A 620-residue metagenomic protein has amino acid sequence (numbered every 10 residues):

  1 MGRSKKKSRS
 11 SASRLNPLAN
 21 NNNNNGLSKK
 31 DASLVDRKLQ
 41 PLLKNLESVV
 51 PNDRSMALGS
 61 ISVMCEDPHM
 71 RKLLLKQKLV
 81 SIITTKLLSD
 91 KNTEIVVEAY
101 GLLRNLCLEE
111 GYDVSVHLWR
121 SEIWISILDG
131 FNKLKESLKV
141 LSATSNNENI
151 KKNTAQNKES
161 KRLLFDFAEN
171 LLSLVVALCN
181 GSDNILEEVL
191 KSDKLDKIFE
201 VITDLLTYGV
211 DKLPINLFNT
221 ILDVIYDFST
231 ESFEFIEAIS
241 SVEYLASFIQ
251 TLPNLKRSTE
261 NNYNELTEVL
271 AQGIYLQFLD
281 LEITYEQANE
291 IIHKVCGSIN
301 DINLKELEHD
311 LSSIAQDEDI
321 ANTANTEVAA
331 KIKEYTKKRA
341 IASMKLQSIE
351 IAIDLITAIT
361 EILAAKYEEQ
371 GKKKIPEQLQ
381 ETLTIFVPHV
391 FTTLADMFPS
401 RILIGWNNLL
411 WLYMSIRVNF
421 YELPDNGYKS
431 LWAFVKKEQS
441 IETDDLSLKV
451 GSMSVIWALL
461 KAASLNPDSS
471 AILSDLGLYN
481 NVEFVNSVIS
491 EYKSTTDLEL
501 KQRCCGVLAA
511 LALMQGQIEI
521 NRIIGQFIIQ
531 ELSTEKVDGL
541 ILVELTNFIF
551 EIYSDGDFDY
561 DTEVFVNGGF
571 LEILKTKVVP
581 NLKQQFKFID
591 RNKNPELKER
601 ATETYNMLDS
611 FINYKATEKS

Functional and structural regions predicted by a protein language model:
M1-M70, I82, C296-L346, I351-T357 (+2 more regions): N-terminal "cap/leader" segments of large eukaryotic alpha-helical scaffolds
G2, S28-D31, V49-A57, K72 (+21 more regions): Helix-start/N-cap signature of alpha-helical segments
L27-R37, N45-M56, S60-T84, N92-I150 (+10 more regions): Elongated alpha-helical scaffolds that mediate protein-protein interactions in large eukaryotic proteins, primarily
D31-D36, L73-S89, R120-A143, K191-K212 (+7 more regions): Amphipathic alpha-helical segments within extended alpha-helical solenoids and repeat-rich scaffolds in large
S55-P68, V97-Y112, F165-I185, N216-E234 (+7 more regions): Alpha-helical solenoid repeat architecture
R339, S343, Q347-I351, A358-E381 (+3 more regions): C-terminal transactivation domains of fungal Zn(2)-Cys(6)
L409-T562: Eukaryotic scaffolding regions of large macromolecular assemblies
K449, K501-R503, F527, E531 (+1 more regions): Extended, C-terminal alpha-helical/coiled-coil scaffolding tails that mediate protein-protein interactions and assembly
